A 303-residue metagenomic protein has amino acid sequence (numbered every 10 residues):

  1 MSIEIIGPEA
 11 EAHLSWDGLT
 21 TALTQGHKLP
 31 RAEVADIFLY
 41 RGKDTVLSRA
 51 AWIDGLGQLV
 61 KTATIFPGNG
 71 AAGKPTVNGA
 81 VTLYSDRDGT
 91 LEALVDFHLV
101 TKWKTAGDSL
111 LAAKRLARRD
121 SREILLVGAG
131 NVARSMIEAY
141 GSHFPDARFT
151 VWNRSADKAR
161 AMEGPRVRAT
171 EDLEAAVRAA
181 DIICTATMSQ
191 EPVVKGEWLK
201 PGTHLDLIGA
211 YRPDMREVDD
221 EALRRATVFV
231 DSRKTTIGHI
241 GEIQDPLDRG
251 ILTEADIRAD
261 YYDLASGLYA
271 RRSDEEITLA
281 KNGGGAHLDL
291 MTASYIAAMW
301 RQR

Functional and structural regions predicted by a protein language model:
M1-K102, L110, A117-D120, A259 (+2 more regions): N-terminal ligand-binding/catalytic initiation module
L116-E123, P145, K200-P201: Short helix-loop-beta connector
I124-L125, T278: Conserved beta-strand elements of the Class I
A129-G130: Glycine-rich Rossmann-fold phosphate-binding loop(s) that bind the pyrophosphate of adenine dinucleotide cofactors
A133-R134: N-terminal Rossmann-fold NAD(P) dinucleotide-binding loop
H143-E163: NAD(P)-binding Rossmann-fold cofactor-contacting core
P165-D245: Rossmann-like adenosine-cofactor binding region
M215-R303: Adenosine-phosphate binding glycine-rich loop
